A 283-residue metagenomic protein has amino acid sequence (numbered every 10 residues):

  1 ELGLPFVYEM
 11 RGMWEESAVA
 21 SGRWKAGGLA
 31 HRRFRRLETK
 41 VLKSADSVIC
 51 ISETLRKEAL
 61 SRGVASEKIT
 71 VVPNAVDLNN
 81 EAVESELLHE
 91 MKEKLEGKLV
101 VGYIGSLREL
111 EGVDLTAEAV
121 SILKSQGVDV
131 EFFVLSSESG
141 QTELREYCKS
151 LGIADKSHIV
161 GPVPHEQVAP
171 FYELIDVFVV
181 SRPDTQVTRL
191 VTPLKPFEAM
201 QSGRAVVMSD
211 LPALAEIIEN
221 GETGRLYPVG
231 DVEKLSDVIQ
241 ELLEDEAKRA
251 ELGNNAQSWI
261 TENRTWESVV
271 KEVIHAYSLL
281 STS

Functional and structural regions predicted by a protein language model:
D46, Y172-R189, R204-A205: Acidic donor-binding loop of glycosyltransferase active sites
T54, A75: Carbohydrate-associated surface elements
K94-V120, F133: Conserved donor-binding/catalytic core segment of Leloir-type glycosyltransferases
I104, E131-R145: Glycosyltransferase donor-sugar binding loop
T142-Q167: Nucleotide-activated donor-binding/catalytic signature segment of Leloir-type glycosyltransferases, i.e., the conserved
V180, E198-Q201, A205-M208, I218: Short hydrophobic beta-strand element within catalytic cores of glycosyltransferases and related nucleotide-activated
N220-G221, R225-V232, E241-A247: Conserved acidic donor-binding segment of nucleotide-sugar-dependent glycosyltransferases
K234, E241, K248-N263, E272-H275 (+1 more regions): A short, well-ordered alpha-helix in the C-terminal region of glycosyltransferases
